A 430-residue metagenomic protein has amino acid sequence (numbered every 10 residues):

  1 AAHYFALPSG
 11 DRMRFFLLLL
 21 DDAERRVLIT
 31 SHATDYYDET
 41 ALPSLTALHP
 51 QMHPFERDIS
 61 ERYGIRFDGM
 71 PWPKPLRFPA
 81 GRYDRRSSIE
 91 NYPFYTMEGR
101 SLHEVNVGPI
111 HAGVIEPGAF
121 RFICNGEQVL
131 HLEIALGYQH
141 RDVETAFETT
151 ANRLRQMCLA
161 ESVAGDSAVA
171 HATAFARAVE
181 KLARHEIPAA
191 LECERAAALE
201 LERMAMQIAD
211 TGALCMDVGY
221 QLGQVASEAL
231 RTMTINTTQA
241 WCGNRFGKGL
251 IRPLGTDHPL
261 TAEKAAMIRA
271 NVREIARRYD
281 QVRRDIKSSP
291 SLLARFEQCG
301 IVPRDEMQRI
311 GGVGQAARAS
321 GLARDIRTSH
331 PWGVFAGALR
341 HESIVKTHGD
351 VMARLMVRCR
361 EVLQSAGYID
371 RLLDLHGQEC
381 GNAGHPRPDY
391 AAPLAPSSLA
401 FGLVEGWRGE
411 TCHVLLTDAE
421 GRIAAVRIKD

Functional and structural regions predicted by a protein language model:
A1-Q128, L292, C299, I369 (+1 more regions): Terminal low-complexity/charged segments
Y37-H49, A164, I344-R358: Short histidine-centered catalytic/ligand-binding loop motif
A47-P71, E186-E200, Q207-D210, L214 (+1 more regions): Structured, non-membrane catalytic/scaffold regions adjacent to prosthetic-group chemistry
E56, S60, A172-E180, A198 (+5 more regions): Predominant activation on well-ordered alpha-helical scaffold segments within soluble catalytic domains
G69-R77, M216-G223, K248-R252: Short, glycine/acidic-rich hinge or "gate" loops at secondary-structure transitions that mediate conformational
N106-D217, G311-I344, G406-D430: Active-site- and interface-proximal helix/loop "cap" or "latch" segments in soluble metabolic and energy-transducing
G223-S227, T237-S397: Intrinsically disordered, low-complexity regulatory segments
P388-V414: Flexible, glycine/threonine-enriched loop-and-boundary segments that flank and lead into catalytic domains of large
